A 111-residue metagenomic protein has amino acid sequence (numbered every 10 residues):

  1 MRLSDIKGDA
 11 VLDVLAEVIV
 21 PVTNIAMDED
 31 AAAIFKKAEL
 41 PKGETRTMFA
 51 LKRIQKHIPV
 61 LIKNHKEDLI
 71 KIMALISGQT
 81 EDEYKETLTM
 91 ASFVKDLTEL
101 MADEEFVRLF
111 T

Functional and structural regions predicted by a protein language model:
M1-I62, A74-T111: Charged interaction scaffolds used for protein-protein
K66-D68, I72-M73: Mid-chain, well-packed structural core segment of small domains
